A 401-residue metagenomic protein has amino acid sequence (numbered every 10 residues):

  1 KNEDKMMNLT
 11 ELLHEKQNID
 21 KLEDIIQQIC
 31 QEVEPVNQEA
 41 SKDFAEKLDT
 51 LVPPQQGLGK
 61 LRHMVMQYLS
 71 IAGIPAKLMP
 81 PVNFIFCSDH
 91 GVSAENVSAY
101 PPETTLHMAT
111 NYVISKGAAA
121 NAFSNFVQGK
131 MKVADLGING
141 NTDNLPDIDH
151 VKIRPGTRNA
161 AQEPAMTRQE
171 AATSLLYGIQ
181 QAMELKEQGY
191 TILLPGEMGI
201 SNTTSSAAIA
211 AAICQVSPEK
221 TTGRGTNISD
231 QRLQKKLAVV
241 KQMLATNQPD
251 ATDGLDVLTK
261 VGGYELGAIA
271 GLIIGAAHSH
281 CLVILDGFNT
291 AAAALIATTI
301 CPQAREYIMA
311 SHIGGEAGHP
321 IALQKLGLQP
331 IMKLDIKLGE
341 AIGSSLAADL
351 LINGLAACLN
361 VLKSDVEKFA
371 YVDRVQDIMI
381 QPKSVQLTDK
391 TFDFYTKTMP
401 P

Functional and structural regions predicted by a protein language model:
K1-M6: Short, Lys/Arg-enriched N-terminal segments with co-localized hydrophobic residues within the first ~10-30 amino acids
M7-P400: N-terminal loops that bind phosphate or other acidic moieties and the adjacent beta-alpha structural core
